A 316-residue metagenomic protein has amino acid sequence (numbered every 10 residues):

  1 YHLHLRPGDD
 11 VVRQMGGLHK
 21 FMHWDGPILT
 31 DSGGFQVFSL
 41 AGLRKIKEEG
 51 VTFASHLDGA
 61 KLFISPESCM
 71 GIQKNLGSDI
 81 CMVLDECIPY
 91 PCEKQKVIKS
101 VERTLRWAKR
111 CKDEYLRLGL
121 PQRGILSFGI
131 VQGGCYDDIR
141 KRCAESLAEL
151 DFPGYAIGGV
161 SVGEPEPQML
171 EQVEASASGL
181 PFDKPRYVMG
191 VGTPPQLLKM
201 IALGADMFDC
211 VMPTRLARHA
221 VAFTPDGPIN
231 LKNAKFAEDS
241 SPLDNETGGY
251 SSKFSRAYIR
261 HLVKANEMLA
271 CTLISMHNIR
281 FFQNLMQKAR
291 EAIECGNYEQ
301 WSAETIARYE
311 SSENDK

Functional and structural regions predicted by a protein language model:
Y1-P121, I229, A234-A237, K264: Non-catalytic, usually N-terminal nucleic-acid engagement modules in DNA/RNA processing proteins
H4-L5, P89-Y90, G163-E164, L216-A217 (+1 more regions): Short secondary-structure capping/turn micro-motifs that flank functional sites
D31, Q73, G129, L147 (+3 more regions): Conserved, mostly hydrophobic/aromatic
S68, I72, L76, K99 (+6 more regions): A non-catalytic, amphipathic alpha-helix used as a structural packing/dimerization or gating element in enzyme scaffolds
S78, K109, D113-L116, S178-P181 (+4 more regions): Generic secondary-structure signature for well-ordered alpha-helical cores
D85-C92, D244-K316: C-terminal extensions of enzymes
Y90-K94, I98, G154-V160, M268-C271: Glycine- and acidic
L105, E114, L118, Q122-L243: Glycine-rich phosphate/ribose-binding loops and adjacent secondary-structure elements that form binding surfaces
